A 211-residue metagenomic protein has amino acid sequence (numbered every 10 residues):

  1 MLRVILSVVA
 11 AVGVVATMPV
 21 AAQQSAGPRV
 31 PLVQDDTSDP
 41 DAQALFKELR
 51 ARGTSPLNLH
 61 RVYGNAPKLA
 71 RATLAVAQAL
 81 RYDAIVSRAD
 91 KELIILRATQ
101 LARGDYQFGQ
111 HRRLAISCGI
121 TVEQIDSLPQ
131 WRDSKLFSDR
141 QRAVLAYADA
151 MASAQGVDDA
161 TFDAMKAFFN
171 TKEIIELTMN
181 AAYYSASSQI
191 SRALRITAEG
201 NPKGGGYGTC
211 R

Functional and structural regions predicted by a protein language model:
M1-L2: N-terminal secretory signal peptides that target proteins for export/translocation
I5-A16: Bacterial N-terminal signal peptides
V14-R211: Hydrophobic alpha-helical segments
